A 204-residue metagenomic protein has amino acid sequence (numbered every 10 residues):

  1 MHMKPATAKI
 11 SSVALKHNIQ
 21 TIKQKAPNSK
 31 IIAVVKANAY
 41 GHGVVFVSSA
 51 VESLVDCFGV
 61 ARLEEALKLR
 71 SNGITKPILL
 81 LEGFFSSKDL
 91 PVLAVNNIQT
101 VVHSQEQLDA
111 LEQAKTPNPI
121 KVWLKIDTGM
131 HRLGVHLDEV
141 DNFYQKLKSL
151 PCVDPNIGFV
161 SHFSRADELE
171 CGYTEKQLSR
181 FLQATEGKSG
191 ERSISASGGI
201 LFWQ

Functional and structural regions predicted by a protein language model:
M1-Q99, N118: A charged N-terminal "starter" segment
M3, A37-S49, N96, L108-K121 (+1 more regions): Active-site loop/helix belt of alpha/beta enzymes
L54-C57, L80-G83, V101-H103, V122 (+2 more regions): Short, surface-exposed linear patches
F58-A61, L79-S86, H103, I120-T128 (+1 more regions): Non-cysteine beta-strand/loop elements that form the S-adenosyl-L-methionine
L63-E64, G83-S86, S104-L108, S197-I200: Short beta->alpha connector loops
